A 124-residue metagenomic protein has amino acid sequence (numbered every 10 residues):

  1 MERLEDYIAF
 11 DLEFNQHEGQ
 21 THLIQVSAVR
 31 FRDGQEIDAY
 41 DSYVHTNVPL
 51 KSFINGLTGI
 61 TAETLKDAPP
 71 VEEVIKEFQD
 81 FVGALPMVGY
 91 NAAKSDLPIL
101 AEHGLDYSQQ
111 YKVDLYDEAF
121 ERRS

Functional and structural regions predicted by a protein language model:
E2-L105, Q109: Conserved non-catalytic scaffold segment of RNase H-like nuclease domains
K112-S124: Short alpha-helix plus adjacent loop in nuclease-associated cores
